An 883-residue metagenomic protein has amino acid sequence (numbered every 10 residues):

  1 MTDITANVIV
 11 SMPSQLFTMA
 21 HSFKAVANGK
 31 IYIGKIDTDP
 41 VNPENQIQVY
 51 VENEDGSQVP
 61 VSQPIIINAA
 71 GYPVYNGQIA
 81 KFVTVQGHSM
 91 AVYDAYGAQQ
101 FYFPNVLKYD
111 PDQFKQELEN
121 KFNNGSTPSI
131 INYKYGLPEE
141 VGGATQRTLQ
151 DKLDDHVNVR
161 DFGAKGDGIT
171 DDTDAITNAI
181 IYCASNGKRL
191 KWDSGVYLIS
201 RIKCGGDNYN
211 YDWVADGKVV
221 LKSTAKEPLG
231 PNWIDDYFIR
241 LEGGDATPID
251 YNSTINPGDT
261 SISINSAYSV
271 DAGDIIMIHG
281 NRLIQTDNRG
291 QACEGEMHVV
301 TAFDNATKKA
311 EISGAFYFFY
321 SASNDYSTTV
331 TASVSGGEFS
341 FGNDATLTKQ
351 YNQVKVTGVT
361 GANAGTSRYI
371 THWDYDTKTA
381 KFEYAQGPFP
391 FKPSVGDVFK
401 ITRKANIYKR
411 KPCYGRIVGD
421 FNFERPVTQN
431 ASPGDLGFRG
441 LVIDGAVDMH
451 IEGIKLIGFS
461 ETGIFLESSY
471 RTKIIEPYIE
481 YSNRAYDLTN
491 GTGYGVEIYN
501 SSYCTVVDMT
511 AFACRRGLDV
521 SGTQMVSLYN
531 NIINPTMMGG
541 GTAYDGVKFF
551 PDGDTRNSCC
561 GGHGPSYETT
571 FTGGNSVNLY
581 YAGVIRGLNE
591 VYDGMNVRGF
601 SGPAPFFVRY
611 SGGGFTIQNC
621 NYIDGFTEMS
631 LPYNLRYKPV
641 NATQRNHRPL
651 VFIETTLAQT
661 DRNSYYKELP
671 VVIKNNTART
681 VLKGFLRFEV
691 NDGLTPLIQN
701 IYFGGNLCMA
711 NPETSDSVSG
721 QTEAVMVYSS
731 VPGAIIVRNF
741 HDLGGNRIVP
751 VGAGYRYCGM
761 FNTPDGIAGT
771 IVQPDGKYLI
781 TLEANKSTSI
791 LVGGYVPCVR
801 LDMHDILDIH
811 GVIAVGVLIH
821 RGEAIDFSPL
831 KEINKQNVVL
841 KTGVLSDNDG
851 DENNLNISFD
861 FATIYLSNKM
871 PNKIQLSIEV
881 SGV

Functional and structural regions predicted by a protein language model:
M1-Q113, H156-N158, F162-A164, T170-I199 (+6 more regions): N-terminal assembly/attachment segments of tailed bacteriophage virion structural proteins
T2, L221-K392, G769: Autoprocessing Asn-cyclization modules and mimics
N120, N124-A175: Right-handed parallel beta-helix/beta-solenoid
R189, S200-T224, Y408-N422: Beta-solenoid repeat scaffold
D193, V214-D216, K222, H279 (+30 more regions): Feature marks extracellular polysaccharide-active and adherence modules
R201-I202, K222-K226, V427-G434, R439 (+12 more regions): Short glycine/acidic-rich loop motifs that flank beta-strands on beta-rich extracellular proteins
Y211-D216, V270-G273, V334, R416-G419 (+14 more regions): All-beta strand scaffolds that present successive hydrophobic residues in beta-strands
D274-I276, G280-D304, K411-A513, G517-L518 (+1 more regions): Right-handed parallel beta-helix
